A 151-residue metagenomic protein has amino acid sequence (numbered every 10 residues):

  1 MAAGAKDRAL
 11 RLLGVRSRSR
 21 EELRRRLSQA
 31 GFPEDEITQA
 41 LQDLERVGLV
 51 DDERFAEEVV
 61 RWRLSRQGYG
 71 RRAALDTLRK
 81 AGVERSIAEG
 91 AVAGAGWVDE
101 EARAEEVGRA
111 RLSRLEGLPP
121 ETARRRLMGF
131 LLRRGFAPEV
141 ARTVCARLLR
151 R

Functional and structural regions predicted by a protein language model:
M1-R151: An alpha-helical, amphipathic repeat domain used for nucleic-acid recognition, typified by the mTERF helical solenoid
